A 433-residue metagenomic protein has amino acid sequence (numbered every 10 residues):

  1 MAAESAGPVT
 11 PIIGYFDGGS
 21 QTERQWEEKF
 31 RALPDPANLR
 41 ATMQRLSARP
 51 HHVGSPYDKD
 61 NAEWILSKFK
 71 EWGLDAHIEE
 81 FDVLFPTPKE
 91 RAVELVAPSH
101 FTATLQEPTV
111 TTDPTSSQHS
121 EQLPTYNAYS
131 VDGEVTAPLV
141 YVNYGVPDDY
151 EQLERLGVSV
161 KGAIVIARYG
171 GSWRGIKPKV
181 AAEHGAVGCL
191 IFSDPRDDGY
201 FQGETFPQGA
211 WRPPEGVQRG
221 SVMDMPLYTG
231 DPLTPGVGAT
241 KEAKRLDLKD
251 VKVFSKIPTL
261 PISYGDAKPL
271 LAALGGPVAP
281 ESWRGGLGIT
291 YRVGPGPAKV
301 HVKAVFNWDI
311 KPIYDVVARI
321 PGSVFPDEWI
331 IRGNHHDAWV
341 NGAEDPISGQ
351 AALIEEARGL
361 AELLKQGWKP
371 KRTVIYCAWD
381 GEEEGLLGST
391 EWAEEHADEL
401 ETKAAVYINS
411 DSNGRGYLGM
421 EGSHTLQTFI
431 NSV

Functional and structural regions predicted by a protein language model:
A3-Q25, Q44-I164, P195, A210-P232: Noncatalytic luminal/extracellular "stalk/propeptide" segments of secretory-pathway proteins
Q25, N38-A41, R45, D60 (+8 more regions): Extracytoplasmic/secreted proteins, especially bacterial periplasmic and envelope-associated proteins
Q25-L33, S47-P56, T125-S130, Y141 (+7 more regions): Second-shell loop/turn segments in exported
L33, P98, P213-V278, F325 (+1 more regions): Metal-dependent peptidase/peptidase-like ectodomains
P34, N38, M43, S47-Y57 (+11 more regions): Sec/Tat-exported extracytoplasmic proteins
S117-Q152, L227-E344, R358, E362-Q366: Soluble metallo-hydrolase cores and metallopeptidase-like ectodomains found primarily in the secretory/periplasmic
P138-W211, S323, D327, W339 (+3 more regions): A conserved hydrophobic secondary-structure block that centers on an alpha-helix together with its immediately flanking
P195, V316, R332-L386, E391: Alpha-helical metal-binding/catalytic segments enriched in His/Glu/Asp
